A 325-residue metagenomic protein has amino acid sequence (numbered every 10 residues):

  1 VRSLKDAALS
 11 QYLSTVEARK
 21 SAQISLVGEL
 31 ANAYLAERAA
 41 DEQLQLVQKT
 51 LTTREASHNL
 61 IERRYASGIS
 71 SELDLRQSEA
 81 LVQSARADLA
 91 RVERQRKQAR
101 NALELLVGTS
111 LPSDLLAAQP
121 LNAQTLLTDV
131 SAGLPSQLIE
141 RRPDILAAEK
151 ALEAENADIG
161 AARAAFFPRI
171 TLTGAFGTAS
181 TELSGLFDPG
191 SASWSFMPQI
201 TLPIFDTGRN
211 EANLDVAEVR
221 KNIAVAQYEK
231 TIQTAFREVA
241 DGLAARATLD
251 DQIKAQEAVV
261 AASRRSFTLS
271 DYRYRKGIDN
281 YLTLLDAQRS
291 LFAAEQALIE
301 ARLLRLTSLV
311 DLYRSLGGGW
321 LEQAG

Functional and structural regions predicted by a protein language model:
V1-Q23, K49, L73, Q77 (+6 more regions): Sec/SRP-type N-terminal targeting helices
E17-L134, A245, V259, L269 (+2 more regions): Periplasmic alpha-helical coiled-coil/stalk elements that build and connect Gram-negative outer-membrane
I24, Y65-I69, K230-Q233, R237 (+1 more regions): Short coil/turn linkers that connect adjacent helices within long alpha-helical scaffolds, especially alpha-solenoid
E29, A85, G177-L183, T207: Sequence/structural signature of outer-membrane beta-barrel proteins
L73, I278-I299: Short terminal targeting/anchoring segments
V107, F176-S180, L202-I204: Transmembrane beta-strands of outer-membrane beta-barrel pores
L111, L126, L243, K276 (+1 more regions): Acidic, low-complexity, intrinsically disordered peripheral segments
L115-L116, A261-L285, V310-G325: A glycine-biased, small/acidic residue-tolerant capping/turn segment at secondary-structure junctions
